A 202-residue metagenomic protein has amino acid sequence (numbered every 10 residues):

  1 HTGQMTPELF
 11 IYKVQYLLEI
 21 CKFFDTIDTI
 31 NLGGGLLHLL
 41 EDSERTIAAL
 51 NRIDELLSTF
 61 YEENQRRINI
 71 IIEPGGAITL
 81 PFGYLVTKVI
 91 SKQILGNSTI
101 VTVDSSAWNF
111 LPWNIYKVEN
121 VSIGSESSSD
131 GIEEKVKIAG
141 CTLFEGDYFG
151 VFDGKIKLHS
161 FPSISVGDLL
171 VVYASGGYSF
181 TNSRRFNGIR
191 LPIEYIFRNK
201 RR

Functional and structural regions predicted by a protein language model:
H1-K92, N187-I189: Active-site loop/helix belt of alpha/beta enzymes
N69-R202: Charged (often Lys/Glu-rich) extended helix/loop segments that serve as interaction or gating elements
